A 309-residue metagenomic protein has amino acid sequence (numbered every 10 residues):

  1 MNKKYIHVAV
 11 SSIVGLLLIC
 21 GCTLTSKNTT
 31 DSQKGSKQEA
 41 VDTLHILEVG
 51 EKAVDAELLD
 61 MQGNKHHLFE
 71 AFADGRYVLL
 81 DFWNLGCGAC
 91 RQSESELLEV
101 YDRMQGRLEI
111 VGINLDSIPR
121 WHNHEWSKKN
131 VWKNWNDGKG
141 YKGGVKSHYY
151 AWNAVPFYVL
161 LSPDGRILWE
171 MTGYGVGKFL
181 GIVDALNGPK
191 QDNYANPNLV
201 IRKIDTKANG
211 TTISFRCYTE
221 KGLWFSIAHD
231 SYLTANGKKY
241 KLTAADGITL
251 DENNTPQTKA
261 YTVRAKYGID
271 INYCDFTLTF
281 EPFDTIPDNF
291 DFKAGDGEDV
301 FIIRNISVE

Functional and structural regions predicted by a protein language model:
M1-D55: N-terminal targeting signals for export/organelle localization
A56, K239-G297: Short, solvent-exposed, Trp/other aromatic-anchored flexible loops in extracytoplasmic proteins
A56-V78: A short beta-strand-turn-helix
R76, F82-E99: Conserved redox-active cysteine motifs that mediate thiol-disulfide chemistry, especially di-cysteine Cys-X(1-2)-Cys
R91-N130, Y141-S147: Structural microenvironment flanking redox-active thiols in thiol-disulfide oxidoreductases
K129, K139-D184: Thiol/disulfide oxidoreductase modules built on the thioredoxin-like
K190-A208, G247-N254: Low-complexity, acidic Ser/Thr/Pro/Gly-rich terminal tails and inter-domain linkers that flank the onset of structured
G210-E220: Short, well-ordered beta-strand segments enriched in hydrophobic/aromatic residues
